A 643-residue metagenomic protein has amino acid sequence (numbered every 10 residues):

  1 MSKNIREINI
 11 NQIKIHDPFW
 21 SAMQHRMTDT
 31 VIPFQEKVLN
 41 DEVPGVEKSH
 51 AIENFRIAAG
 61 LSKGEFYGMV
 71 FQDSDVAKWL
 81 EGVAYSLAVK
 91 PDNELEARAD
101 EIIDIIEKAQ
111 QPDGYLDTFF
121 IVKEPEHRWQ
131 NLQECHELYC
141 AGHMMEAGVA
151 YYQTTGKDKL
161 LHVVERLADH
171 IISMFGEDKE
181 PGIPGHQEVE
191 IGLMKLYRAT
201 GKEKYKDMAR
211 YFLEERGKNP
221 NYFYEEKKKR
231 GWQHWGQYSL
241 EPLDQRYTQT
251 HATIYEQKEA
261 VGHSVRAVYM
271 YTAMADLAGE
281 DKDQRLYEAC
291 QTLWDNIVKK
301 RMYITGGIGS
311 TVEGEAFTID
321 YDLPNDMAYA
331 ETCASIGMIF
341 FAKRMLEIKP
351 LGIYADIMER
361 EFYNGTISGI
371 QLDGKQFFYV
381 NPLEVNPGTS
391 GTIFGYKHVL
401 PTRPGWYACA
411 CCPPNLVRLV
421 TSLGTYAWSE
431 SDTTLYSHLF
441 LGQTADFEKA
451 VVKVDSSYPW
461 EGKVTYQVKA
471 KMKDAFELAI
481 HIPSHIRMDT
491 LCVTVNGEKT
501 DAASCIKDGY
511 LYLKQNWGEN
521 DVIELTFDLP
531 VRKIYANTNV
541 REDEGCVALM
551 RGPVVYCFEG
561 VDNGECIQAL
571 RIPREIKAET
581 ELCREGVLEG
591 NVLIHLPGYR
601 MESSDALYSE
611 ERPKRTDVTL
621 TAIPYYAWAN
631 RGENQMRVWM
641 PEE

Functional and structural regions predicted by a protein language model:
M1-D75, D100-F120: Low-complexity, Ser/Thr/Pro/Gly-enriched N-terminal "stalk/linker" regions
R6, S49-G68, T118-H136, Q187-A199 (+3 more regions): Carbohydrate-binding/catalytic loop surfaces
P18, A209, C290, G352 (+7 more regions): C-terminal beta-rich recognition modules with glycine/proline-rich loops and embedded aromatic residues
W20, L80-N93, G142-K157, E190-K202 (+5 more regions): Well-ordered alpha-helical scaffold segments within catalytic/enzyme domains
E47, E107-D117, K159-L160, K204-Y205 (+7 more regions): Proline-centered turn/helix-capping motifs that create local helix->coil transitions or kinks
I57-F71, A77, E81, S86-Q187 (+1 more regions): Extended ligand-binding groove/face enriched in aromatic
H186-N221, W232-I308, V312-I319, E331-G352: Active-site neighborhood of glycoside hydrolase catalytic domains
K473-V495: Beta-strand-rich binding/interaction modules
